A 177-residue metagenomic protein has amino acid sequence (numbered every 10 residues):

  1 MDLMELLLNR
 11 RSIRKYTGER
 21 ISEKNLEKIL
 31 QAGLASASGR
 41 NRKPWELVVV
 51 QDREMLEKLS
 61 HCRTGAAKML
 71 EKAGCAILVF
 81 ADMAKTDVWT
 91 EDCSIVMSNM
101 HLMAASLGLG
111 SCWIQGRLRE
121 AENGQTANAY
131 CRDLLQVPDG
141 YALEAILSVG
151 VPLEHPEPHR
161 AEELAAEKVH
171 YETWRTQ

Functional and structural regions predicted by a protein language model:
M1-Q177: Acidic, surface-exposed loops and disordered segments
